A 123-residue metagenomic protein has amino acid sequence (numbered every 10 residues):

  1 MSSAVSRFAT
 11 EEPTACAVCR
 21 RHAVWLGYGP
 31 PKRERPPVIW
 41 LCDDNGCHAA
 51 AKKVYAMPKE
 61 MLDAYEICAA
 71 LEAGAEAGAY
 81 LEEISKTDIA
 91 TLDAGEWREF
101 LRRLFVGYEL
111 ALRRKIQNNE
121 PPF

Functional and structural regions predicted by a protein language model:
M1-V5, V24-G29: Short Cys/His-rich Zn2+-coordinating modules
S2-S6, N45, A50-K53, C68 (+2 more regions): Catalytic phosphate/metal-binding cores of nucleic-acid and nucleotide-processing enzymes, i.e., regions that mediate
F8-A15, R35-V38: Short metal-coordination and nucleic-acid-contact micro-motifs, chiefly zinc-binding Cys/His arrays
C16-C19, C42: Short cysteine-rich clusters marking metal-coordination/redox-active sites
R20-L26, G46-A51: Cys/His-rich microdomains that often coordinate metals
P31-K53: Cysteine-rich micro-motifs
K59-D63: Charged, compositionally biased N-terminal leader segments and the immediate start of the first structured element
E66-I116, P122: Amphipathic alpha-helical packing elements
